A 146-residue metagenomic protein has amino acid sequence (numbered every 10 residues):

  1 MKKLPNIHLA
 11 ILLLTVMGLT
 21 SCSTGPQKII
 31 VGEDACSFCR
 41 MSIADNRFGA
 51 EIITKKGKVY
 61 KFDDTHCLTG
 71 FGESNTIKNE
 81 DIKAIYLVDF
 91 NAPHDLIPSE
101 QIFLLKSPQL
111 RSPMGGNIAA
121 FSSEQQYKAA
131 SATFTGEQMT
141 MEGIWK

Functional and structural regions predicted by a protein language model:
M1-I11: Bacterial N-terminal signal peptides that target proteins for export
G18-S21: C-terminal motif of bacterial Sec signal peptides marking the signal peptidase cleavage site
S23-G25: Bacterial signal peptide processing site
G32: Short metal-coordination and nucleic-acid-contact micro-motifs, chiefly zinc-binding Cys/His arrays
A35: The −1 position to Zn-ligating cysteines in a subset of zinc-ribbon hairpins
F38-I77: Post-signal-peptide N-terminal segment of Sec-exported extracytoplasmic proteins
K61-I97, L104: Mature extracytoplasmic domains of secretory-pathway proteins
A120-K146: C-terminal partner/receptor-binding element of secreted or periplasmic proteins
